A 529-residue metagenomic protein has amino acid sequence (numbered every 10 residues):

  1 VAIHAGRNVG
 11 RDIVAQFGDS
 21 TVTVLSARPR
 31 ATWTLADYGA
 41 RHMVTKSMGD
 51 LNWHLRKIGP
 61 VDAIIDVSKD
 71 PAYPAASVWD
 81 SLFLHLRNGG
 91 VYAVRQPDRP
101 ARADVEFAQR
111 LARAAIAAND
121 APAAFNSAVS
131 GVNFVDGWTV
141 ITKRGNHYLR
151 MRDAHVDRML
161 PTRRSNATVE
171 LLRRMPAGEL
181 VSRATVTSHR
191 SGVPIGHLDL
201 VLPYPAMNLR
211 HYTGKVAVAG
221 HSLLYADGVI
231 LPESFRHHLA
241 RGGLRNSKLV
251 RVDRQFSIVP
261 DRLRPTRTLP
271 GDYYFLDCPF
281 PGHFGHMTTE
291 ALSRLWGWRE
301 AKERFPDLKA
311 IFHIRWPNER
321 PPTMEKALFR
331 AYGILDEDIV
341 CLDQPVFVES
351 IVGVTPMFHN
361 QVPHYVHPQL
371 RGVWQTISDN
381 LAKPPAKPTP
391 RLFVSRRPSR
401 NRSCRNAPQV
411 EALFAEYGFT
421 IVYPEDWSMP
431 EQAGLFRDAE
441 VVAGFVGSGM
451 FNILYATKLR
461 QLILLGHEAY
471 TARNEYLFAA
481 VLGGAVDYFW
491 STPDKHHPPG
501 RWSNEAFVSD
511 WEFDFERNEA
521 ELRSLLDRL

Functional and structural regions predicted by a protein language model:
V1-M48: SAM cofactor-binding core of SAM-dependent methyltransferases, primarily the Rossmann-like beta-alpha-beta module
A5-G6, R110-L529: The feature primarily captures lumenal catalytic ectodomains of type II secretory-pathway glycosyltransferases
Q16-F17, I58, H85-L86, A456-T457: A generic alpha-to-beta junction signature in SAM-dependent methyltransferases
G49-G59: Short amphipathic alpha-helix with an adjacent loop that forms part of the alpha/beta core around
V61-V67: Short SAM/SAH-binding signature in class I
S77-N88: A short glycine-rich, Lys/Arg-flanked "PGG" loop and its adjoining helix->strand segment in the class I
G89-Q96: Conserved beta-strand signature within the Rossmann-like core of class I S-adenosyl-L-methionine
D98-A112: Conserved class I S-adenosyl-L-methionine
